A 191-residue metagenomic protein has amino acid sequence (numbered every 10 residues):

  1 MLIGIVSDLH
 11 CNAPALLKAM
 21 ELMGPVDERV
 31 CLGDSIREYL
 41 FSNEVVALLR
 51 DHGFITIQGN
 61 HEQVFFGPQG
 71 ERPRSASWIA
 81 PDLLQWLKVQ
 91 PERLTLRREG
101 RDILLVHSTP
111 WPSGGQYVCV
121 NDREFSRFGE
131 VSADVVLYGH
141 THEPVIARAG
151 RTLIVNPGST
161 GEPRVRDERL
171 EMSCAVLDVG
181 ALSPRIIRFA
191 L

Functional and structural regions predicted by a protein language model:
L2-E92, L96-R97: Core catalytic region of metal-dependent phosphoesterases/phosphodiesterases, especially metallo-beta-lactamase-like
L2-H10, D102-T109, L153-G158: Active-site-proximal beta-strand elements of phosphoester/diester hydrolases
H10-A15, R37-L40, E62-G67, W111-S113 (+2 more regions): Active-site environment of divalent metal-dependent phosphoester hydrolases
G70-A76, E99-S132, E162-V165: Active-site-proximal segments of metal-dependent phosphoesterases and phosphodiesterases across multiple
E92-G100, V145-G150: Short acidic-hydrophobic surface loop/beta-edge motif
R93-T95, L105, C174-V176, I186: Conserved hydrophobic/aromatic beta-strand scaffold that supports enzyme active sites
C119-R185: Conserved beta-sheet core of the metallophosphoesterase superfamily
R185-L191: Short, solvent-exposed aromatic-acidic interface loops
